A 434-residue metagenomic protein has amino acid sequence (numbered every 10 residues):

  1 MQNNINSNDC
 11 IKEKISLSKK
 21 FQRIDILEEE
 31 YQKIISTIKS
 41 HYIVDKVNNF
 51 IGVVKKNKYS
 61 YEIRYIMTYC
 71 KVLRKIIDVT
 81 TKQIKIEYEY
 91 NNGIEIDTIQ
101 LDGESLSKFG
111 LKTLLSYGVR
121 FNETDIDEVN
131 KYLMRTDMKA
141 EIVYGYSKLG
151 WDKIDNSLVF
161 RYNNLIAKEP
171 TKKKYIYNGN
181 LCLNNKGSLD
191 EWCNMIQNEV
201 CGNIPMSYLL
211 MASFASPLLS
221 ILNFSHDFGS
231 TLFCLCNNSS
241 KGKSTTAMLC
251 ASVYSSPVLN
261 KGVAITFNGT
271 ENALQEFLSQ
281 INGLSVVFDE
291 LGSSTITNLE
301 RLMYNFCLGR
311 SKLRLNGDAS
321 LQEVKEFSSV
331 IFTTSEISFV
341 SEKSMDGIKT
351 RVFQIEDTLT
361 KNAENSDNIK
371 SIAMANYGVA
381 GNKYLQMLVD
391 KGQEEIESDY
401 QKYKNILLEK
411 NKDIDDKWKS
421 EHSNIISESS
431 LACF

Functional and structural regions predicted by a protein language model:
Q2-C201, E276-F277, I281-L284: Conserved glycine-centered beta->alpha loop in an early N-terminal alpha/beta scaffold
K168-P257, C433: P-loop NTPase catalytic core of nucleic-acid-dependent motor ATPases
T246-L299: AAA+/P-loop NTPase substrate/partner-engagement loops
N282-S285, S311, E326-I331: Loop/turn-to-beta-strand initiation segments
G292-S293, E336-V340, T358-N362: Conserved nucleotide-binding/hydrolysis micro-motifs of P-loop NTPases
E300-L315: Conserved catalytic/switch belt of AAA+ P-loop NTPases
K325, S344-F434: Phosphate-sensing "switch" segment of ASCE/P-loop ATPases
S328-E336, Q354: Structural recognition of the conserved hydrophobic beta-strand(s) that form the central parallel beta-sheet of P-loop
